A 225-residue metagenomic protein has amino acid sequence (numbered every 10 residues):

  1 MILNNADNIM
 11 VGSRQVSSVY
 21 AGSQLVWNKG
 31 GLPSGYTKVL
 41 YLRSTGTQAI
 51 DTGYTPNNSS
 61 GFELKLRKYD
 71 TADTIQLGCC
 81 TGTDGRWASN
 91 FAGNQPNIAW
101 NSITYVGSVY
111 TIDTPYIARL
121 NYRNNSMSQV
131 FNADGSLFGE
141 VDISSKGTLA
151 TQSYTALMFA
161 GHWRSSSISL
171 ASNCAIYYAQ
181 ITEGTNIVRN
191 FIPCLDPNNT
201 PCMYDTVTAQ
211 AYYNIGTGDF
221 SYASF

Functional and structural regions predicted by a protein language model:
M1-Y36, V207-F225: Enriched but not universal
L32-A99, E183-R189: Extracellular glycan-recognition modules
G46-D51, I181-F225: Short, tryptophan-glycine- and acidic/Ser/Thr-enriched carbohydrate-recognition patches
E63-K68, N132, F159-G161, I168-P197: Extracellular, beta-strand-rich glycan-interacting domains
G85-R86, I103-G107, G135-S144, N186-N190: Surface-exposed loop/edge segments in extracytoplasmic proteins
N94-I117: Short, aromatic/His-centered strand-loop micro-motif at the edge of beta-sheets
Y110-D134, G184: Localized edge beta-strand/strand-to-loop motifs within extracellular or lumenal beta-rich domains
V141-A175: Flexible glycan-contacting loops in extracellular carbohydrate-active proteins
